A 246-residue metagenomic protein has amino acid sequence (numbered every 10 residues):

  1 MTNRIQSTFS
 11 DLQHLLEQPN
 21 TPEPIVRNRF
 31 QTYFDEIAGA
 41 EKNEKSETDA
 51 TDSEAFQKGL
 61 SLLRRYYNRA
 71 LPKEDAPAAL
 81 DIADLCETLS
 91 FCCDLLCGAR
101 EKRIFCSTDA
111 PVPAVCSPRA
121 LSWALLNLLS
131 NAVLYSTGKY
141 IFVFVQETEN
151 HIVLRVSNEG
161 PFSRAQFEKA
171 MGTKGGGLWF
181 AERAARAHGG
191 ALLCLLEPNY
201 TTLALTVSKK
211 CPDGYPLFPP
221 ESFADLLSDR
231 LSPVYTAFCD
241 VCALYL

Functional and structural regions predicted by a protein language model:
N3, S7, R186-L246: Flexible, glycine-/charge-rich segments associated with ATP-binding catalytic modules
L71-D75, P113-C116: Conserved micro-motifs of the catalytic ATP-binding
A79-L95: Short beta-to-alpha transition helix within the HATPase_c
R103-V112: Conserved catalytic submotifs in the C-terminal HATPase_c
N131-V133: Short helix-loop "hinge" at the ATP-lid/N-box region of the Bergerat-fold HATPase_c
Y140-N150: Short beta-strand/loop element within the Bergerat-fold HATPase_c
V153-G175: Glycine-rich/acidic phosphate-handling loop/turn and adjacent ATP-lid/helix of nucleotide-binding kinase/ATPase domains
